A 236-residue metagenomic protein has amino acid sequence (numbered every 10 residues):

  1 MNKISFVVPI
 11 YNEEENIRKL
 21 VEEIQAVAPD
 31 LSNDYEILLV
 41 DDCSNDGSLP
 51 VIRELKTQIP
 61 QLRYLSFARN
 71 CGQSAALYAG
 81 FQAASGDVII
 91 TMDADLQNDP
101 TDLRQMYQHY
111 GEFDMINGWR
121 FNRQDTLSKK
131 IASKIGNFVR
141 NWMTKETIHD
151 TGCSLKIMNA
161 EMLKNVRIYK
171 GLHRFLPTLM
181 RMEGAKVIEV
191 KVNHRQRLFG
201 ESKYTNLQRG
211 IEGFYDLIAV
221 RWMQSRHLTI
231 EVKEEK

Functional and structural regions predicted by a protein language model:
M1, K145, Y169-K236: Hydrophobic helical membrane-anchoring modules
M1-L127, E161, V187-V190, I230 (+1 more regions): Structured catalytic core of nucleotide-sugar glycosyltransferases
V7, R53, Y78-F81, Y107 (+6 more regions): Conserved protein kinase catalytic domain
K19, G47, Q105, K130-K134 (+3 more regions): Generic alpha-helical secondary structure signal
A26, D30, E54, Q58 (+7 more regions): Conserved amphipathic alpha-helical interaction elements at protein-protein interfaces in regulatory, energy-coupling
N70, T126-K129, S133, K170 (+1 more regions): Short-chain dehydrogenase/reductase
Q82, K156, H173: Residues that recognize and position ribonucleotide moieties
G111-T151, K156-K164, Y215-W222: Short, flexible, basic/aromatic active-site loop/helix in glycosyltransferases
